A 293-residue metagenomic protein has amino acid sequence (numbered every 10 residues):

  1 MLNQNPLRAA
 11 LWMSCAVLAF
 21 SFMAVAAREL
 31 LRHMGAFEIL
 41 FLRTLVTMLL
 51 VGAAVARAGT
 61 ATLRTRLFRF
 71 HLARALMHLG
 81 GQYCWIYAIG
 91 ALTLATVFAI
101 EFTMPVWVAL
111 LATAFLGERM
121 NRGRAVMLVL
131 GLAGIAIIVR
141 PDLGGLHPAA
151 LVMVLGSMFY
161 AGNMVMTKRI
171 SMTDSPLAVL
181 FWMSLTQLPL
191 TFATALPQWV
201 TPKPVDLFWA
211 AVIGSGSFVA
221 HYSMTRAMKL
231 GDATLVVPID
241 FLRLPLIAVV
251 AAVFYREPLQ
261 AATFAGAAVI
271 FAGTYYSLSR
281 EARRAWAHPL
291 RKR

Functional and structural regions predicted by a protein language model:
L2, P245-R293: C-terminal-most transmembrane helix of multi-pass membrane proteins
R8-A16, V55-A56, T60-C84, P148-G156 (+1 more regions): Loop-to-transmembrane-helix transition segments
R8-A9, H33-G80, F159-G162, W182-P197: Transmembrane alpha-helices of multi-pass small-molecule transport proteins
V17-V25, G52, A75, L79-Y83 (+9 more regions): Hydrophobic/small/kink-forming positions within alpha-helical transmembrane segments of polytopic membrane proteins
V25-R28, A36-F37, V51, D142-P202 (+2 more regions): Transmembrane alpha-helical segments that form core, pore/gating elements of small-molecule transporters/exporters
Y87-G90, M104-V126, Q198, P245-F264: C-terminal transmembrane-helix exit sites in multi-pass transporters
V97-T103, I170-L185, H221-A252: Helix-helix packing/entry segments at the starts of transmembrane helices
G123-V139, Y160, A262-E281: Hydrophobic transmembrane alpha-helices of multi-pass small-molecule transport proteins
